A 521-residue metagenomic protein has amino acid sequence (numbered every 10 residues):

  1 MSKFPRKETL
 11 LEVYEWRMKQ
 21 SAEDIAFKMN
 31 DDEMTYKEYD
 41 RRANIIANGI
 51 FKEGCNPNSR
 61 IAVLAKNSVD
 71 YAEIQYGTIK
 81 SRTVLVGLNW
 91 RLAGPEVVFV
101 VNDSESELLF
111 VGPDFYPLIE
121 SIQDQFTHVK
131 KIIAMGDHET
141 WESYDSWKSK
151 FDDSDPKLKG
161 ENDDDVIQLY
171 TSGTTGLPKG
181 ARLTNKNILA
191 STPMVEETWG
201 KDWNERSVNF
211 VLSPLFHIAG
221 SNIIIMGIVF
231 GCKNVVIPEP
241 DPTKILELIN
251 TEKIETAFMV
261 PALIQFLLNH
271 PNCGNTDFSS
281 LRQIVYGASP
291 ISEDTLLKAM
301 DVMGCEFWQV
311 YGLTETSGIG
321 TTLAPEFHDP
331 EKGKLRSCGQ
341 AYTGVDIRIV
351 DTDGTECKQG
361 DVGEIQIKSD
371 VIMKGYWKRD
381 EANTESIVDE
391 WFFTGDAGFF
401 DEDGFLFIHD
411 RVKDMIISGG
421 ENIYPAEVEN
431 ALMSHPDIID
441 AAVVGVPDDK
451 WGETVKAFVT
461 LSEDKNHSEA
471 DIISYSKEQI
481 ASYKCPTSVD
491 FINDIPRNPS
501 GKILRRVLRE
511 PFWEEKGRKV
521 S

Functional and structural regions predicted by a protein language model:
S2, R6, E23-S68, A72-Y76 (+1 more regions): Conserved AMP-binding/adenylate-forming core of the ANL superfamily
A22-E23, D152-Y170, L177, K201-V208: Conserved pre-ATP/AMP-binding loop-to-beta segment of ANL
T35-E38, V166-P193: Conserved AMP-binding A3 loop
Y71, L92, V98, L109-V111 (+7 more regions): AMP-binding/adenylate-forming catalytic core of the ANL superfamily
Y116-N162, L177, H270: ANL superfamily adenylate-forming
L189-V208, F216-E255, H270: Conserved AMP-binding/adenylation subdomain of ANL enzymes
V229, I254-M259, L268-K332, D346: Gly/Ser/Thr-rich phosphate-binding loop
Q340-G344, D353-E385, E421-I423: Conserved ATP/PPi-binding loop(s) of AMP-dependent carboxylate-activating enzymes
